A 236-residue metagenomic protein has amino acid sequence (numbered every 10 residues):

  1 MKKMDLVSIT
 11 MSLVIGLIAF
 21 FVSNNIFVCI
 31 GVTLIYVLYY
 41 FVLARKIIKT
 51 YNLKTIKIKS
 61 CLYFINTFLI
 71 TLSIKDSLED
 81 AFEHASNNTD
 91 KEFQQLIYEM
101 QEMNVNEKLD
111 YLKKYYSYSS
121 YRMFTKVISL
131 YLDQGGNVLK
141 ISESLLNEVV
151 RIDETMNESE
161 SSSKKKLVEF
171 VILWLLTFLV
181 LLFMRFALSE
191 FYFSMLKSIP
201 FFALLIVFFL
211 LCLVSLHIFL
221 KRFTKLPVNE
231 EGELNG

Functional and structural regions predicted by a protein language model:
K2-I26, K166-G236: Alpha-helical transmembrane anchor segments
K3, Y63-F64, M123, M195: Short alpha-helical interface patches
N25-G31, Y118-Y121: Membrane-interface starts of transmembrane alpha-helices
V28-Y111, K126, L226-G236: Juxtamembrane/interface alpha-helical elements of multi-pass membrane proteins
A44-K49, D90, Q101-D110, K114-M123 (+4 more regions): Inter-domain helical "communication" segments and dimerization helices that couple sensory or membrane-embedded modules
K54, I58, Y118-Y121, L139: Short, structured helix-loop boundary elements
F64-A85, Y121-S159, K166, F223-T224: Hydrophobic alpha-helical segments characteristic of transmembrane helices
Y98-E99, T125, S129, E158-S162 (+3 more regions): Flexible domain-boundary/linker segments
